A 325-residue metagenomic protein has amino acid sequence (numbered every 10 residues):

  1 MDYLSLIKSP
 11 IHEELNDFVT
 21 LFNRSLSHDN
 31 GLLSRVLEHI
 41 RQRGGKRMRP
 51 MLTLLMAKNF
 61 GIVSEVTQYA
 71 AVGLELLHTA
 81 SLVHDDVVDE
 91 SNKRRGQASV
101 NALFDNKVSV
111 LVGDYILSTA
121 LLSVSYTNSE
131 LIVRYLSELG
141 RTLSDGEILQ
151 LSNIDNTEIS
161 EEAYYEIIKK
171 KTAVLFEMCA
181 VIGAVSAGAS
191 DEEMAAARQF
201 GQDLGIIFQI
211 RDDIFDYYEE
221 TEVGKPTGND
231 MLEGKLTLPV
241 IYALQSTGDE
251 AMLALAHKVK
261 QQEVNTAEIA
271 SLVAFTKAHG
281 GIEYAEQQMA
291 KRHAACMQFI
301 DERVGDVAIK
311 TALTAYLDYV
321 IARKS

Functional and structural regions predicted by a protein language model:
M1-S325: All-alpha prenyltransferase/terpene-synthase fold signal
